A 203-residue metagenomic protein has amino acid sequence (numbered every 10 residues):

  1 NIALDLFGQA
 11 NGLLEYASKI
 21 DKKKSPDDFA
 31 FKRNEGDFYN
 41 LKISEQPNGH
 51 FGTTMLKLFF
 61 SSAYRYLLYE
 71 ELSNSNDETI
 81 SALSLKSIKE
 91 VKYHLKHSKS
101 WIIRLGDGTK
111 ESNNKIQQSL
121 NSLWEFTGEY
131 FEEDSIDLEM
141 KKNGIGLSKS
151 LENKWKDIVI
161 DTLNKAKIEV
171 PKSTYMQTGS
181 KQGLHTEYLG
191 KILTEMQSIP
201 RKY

Functional and structural regions predicted by a protein language model:
I2-K32, K99-I103: Conserved alpha-helical segments that form or flank metal/cofactor-binding pockets of metalloenzymes
A3, N48-F59, S81, N113 (+3 more regions): Amphipathic, non-membrane alpha-helical segments in soluble helical-bundle scaffolds
Y16, Y39-K42, L67-L72, T79 (+6 more regions): Domain-scale activation on soluble regions of proteins
K24-F38, I160-K165: Acidic, low-complexity proline/glycine-rich segments
K32-K57, G108-T109, L123-I145: Acidic/His metal-coordination segments adjacent to aromatic residues that form catalytic metal sites in metalloenzymes
K42-H97: Internal, conserved structured core segments that host functional sites
T79-K142: A contiguous pocket-lining binding segment that forms or flanks enzyme active sites
N114-Y203: Extended, helix-rich structural scaffolds rather than catalytic motifs
